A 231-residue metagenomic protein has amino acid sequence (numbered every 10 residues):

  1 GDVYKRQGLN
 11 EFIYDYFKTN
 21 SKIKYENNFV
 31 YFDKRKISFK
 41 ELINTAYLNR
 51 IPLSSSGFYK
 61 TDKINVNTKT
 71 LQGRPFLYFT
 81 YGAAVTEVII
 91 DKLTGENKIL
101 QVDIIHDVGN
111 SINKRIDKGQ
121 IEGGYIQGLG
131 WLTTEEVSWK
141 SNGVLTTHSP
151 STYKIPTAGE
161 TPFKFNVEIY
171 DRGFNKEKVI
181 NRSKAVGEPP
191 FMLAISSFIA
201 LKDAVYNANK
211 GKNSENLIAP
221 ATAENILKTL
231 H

Functional and structural regions predicted by a protein language model:
D2-H231: C-terminal catalytic domains of large/alpha subunits in multi-subunit enzymes
